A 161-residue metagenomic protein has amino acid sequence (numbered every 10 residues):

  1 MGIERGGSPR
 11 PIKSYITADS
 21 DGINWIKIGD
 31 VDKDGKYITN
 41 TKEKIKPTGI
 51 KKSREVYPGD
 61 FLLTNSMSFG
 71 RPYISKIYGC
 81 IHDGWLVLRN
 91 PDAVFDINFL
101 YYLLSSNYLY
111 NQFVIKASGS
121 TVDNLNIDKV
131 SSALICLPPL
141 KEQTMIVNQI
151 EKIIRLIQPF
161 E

Functional and structural regions predicted by a protein language model:
M1-P9, S132, C136-E161: Non-catalytic DNA-recognition/assembly elements of restriction-modification systems
M1-Y15, G29-P58: Sequence-specific dsDNA recognition surfaces
S14-A18, P138: Replace "in large, NTP-powered and nucleic-acid-processing enzymes" with "in large, NTP-powered factors and other
K27-I28, K44-S105: A short beta-sheet element
N65, G79-L86, N98, S118-L140: A short glycine-rich beta-alpha junction/loop motif
L109-Q112: Periplasmic-binding protein-like
